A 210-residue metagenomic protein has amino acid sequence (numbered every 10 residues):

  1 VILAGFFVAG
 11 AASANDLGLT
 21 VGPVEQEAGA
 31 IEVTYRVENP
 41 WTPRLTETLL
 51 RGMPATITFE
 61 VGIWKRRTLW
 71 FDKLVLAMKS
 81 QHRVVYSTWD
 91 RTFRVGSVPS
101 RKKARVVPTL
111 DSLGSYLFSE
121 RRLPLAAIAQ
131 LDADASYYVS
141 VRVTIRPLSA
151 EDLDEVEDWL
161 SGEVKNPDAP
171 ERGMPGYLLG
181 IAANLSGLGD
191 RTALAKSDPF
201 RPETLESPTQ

Functional and structural regions predicted by a protein language model:
V1-A9: Bacterial N-terminal signal peptides
S13-A55: N-terminal onset of structured domains
T20-E27, W64, V85-S87, G96-V98 (+1 more regions): A structural detector for beta-sheet-dominated domains
A30-E32, T56, K79-Q81, S136-Y138 (+1 more regions): Intrinsic-disorder/low-complexity, polar/charged segments enriched in Ser/Thr/Lys/Arg/Asp/Glu/Gln
P40-T48, R66-T68, P147-D154: Short, cysteine-centered beta-strand-loop-beta hairpins and adjacent loop/turn segments enriched in charged/polar
T46-A133: Structured domain cores in non-transmembrane regions
A133-Q210: Glycine-rich, aromatic-bearing surface loops/beta-hairpins
